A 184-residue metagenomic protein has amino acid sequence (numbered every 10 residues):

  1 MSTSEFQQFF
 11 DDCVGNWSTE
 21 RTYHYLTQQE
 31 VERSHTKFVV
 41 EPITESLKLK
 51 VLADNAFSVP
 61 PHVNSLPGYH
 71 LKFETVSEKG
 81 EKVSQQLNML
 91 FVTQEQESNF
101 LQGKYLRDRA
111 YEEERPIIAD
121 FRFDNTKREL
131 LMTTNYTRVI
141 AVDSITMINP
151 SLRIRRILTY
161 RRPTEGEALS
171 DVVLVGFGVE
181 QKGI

Functional and structural regions predicted by a protein language model:
T3-S4: Short, Gly/Pro- and small/polar-rich lid/capping loops
Q7-F10, V14-I184: Soluble ligand-binding/transfer domains with enclosed cavities or grooves
